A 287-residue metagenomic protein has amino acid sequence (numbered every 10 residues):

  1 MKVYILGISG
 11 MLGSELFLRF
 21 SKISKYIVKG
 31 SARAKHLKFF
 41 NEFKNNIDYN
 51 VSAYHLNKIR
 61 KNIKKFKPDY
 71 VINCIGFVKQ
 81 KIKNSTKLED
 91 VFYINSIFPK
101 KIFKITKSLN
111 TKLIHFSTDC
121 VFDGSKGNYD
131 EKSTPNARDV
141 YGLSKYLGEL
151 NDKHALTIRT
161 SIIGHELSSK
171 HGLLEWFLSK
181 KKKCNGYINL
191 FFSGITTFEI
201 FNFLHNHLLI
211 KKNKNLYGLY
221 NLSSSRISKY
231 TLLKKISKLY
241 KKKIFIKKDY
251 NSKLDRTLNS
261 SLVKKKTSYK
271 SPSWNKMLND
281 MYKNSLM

Functional and structural regions predicted by a protein language model:
M1-I23: N-terminal Rossmann NAD(P)H-binding glycine-rich loop of SDR-like oxidoreductase domains
G30-F39, S52-A53, G76: N-terminal Rossmann-fold cofactor-binding loop
V51-I94: NAD(P)H-binding glycine-rich loop region in Rossmannoid oxidoreductase-like domains and their noncatalytic homologs
T86, D90-K101, P135, D139 (+1 more regions): Glycine-rich NAD(P)-binding loop of the Rossmann-fold in SDR/ketoreductase-type enzymes
K100-N136: Conserved Rossmann-fold NAD(P)-dependent oxidoreductase catalytic core, especially the SDR/UDP-sugar
R138, L150-F201, H205-N206: NAD(P)-dependent short-chain dehydrogenase/reductase
F201-N206, I210-L254, S260: Mid/C-terminal beta-alpha module of Rossmann-like enzyme folds, strongest in SDR-family dehydrogenases/epimerases
K242-M287: C-terminal amphipathic/interface module of NAD(P)-dependent oxidoreductases and related NAD-binding regulators
